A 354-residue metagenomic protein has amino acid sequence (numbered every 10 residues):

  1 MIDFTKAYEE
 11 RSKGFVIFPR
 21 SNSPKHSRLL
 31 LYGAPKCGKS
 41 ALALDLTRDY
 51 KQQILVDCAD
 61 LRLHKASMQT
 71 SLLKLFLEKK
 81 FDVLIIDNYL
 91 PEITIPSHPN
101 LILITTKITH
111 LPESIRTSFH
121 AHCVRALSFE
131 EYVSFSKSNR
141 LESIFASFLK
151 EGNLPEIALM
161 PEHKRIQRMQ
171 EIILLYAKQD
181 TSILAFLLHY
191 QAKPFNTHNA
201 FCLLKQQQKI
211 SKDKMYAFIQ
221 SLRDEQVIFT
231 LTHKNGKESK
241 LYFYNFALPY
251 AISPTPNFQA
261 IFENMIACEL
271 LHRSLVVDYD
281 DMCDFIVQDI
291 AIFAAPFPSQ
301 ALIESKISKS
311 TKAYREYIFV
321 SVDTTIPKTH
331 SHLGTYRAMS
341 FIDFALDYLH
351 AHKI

Functional and structural regions predicted by a protein language model:
M1-S23: N-terminal pre-Walker A segment at the start of P-loop NTPase domains
I2, A34-P35, A41, Y242-I354: A cross-kingdom feature that marks ATP-driven nucleic-acid transaction machinery
S21-A43: Walker A/P-loop nucleotide-binding motif
D49-L63: Conserved catalytic segments around the Walker B and adjacent sensor/switch elements of P-loop NTPase domains
D60, L72-T94: Conserved P-loop NTPase "ATPase switch" module shared by AAA+ and STAND
P91-I115: Sensor-1/coupling segment of RecA-like P-loop NTPase cores
E113-E131: A short helix-turn-beta junction within AAA+ P-loop NTPase domains corresponding to the substrate/partner-engaging
E131-A247: Interdomain hinge/linker elements that couple catalytic modules in large macromolecular machines
